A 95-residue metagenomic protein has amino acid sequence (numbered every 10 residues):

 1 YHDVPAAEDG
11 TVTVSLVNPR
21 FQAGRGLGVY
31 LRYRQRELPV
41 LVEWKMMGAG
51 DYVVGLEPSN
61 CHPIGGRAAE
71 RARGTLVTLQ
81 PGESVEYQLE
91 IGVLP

Functional and structural regions predicted by a protein language model:
Y1-Y33: Active-site/ligand-binding surface loops and adjacent short beta/alpha elements that line catalytic pockets across
A6-G10, F21-R25, M46-G50, Q80-V85: A structural signal for short secondary-structure junctions
T13-S15, G55, E86-E90: Beta-strand secondary-structure signal
R20-P63: Non-heme Fe(II)/2-oxoglutarate
P63-R71: Short, structured beta-strand/loop micro-motifs enriched in basic residues and often containing a Trp
R71-V77: Short structured motifs
V77-L94: Short Pro-Gly-centered flexible turn/kink motifs
